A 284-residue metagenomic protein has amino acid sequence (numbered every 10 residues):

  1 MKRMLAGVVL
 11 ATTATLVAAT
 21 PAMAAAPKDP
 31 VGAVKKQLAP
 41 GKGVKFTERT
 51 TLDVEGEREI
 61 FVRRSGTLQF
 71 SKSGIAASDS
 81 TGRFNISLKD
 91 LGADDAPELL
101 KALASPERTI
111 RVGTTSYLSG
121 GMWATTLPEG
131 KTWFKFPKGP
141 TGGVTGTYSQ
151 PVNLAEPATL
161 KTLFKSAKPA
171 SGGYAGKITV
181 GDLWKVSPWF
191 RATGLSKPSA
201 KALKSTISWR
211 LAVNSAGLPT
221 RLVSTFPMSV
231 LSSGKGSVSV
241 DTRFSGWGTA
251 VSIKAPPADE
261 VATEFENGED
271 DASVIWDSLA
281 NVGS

Functional and structural regions predicted by a protein language model:
M1-A25: Secretory targeting and sorting signals
R3, M23-S284: Subset-of-secretome marker
